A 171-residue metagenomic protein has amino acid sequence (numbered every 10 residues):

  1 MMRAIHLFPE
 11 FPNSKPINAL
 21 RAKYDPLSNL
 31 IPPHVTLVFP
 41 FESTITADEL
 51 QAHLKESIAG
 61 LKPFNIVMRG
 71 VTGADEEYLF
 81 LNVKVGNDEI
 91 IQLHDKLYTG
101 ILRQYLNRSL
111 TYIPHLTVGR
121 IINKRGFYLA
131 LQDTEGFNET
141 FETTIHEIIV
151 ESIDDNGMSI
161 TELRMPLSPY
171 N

Functional and structural regions predicted by a protein language model:
M1-N171: Histidine-dependent nucleotide/RNA phosphoesterase domain, centered on the 2H-phosphoesterase fold with its duplicated
